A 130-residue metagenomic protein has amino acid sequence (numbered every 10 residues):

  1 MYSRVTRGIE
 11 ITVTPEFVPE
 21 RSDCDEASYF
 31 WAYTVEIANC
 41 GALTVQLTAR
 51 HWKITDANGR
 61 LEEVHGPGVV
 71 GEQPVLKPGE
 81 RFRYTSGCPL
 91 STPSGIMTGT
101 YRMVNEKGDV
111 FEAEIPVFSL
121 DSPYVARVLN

Functional and structural regions predicted by a protein language model:
M1-A27: Low-complexity, acidic Ser/Thr/Pro/Gly-rich terminal tails and inter-domain linkers that flank the onset of structured
S3, E36, H51-K53, T100-R102: Residue-level detector of beta-strand face positions
S22-D23, T44, S91-G95: Short glycine/serine/proline-enriched coil/turn segments at secondary-structure junctions
S28-T34, T98: Short, solvent-exposed loop/turn segments enriched in Ser/Thr/Gly
I37-G41: Asparagine-centered strand-capping/turn motif at beta-strand->loop junctions
L43-E62, M103: Short acidic, flexible loop segments centered on an aromatic residue
E62-S94: Intrinsically disordered, low-complexity Pro/Gly/Ser/Thr-rich segments with frequent PxxP/GP/PP motifs and embedded
P89-N130: Terminal connector regions
